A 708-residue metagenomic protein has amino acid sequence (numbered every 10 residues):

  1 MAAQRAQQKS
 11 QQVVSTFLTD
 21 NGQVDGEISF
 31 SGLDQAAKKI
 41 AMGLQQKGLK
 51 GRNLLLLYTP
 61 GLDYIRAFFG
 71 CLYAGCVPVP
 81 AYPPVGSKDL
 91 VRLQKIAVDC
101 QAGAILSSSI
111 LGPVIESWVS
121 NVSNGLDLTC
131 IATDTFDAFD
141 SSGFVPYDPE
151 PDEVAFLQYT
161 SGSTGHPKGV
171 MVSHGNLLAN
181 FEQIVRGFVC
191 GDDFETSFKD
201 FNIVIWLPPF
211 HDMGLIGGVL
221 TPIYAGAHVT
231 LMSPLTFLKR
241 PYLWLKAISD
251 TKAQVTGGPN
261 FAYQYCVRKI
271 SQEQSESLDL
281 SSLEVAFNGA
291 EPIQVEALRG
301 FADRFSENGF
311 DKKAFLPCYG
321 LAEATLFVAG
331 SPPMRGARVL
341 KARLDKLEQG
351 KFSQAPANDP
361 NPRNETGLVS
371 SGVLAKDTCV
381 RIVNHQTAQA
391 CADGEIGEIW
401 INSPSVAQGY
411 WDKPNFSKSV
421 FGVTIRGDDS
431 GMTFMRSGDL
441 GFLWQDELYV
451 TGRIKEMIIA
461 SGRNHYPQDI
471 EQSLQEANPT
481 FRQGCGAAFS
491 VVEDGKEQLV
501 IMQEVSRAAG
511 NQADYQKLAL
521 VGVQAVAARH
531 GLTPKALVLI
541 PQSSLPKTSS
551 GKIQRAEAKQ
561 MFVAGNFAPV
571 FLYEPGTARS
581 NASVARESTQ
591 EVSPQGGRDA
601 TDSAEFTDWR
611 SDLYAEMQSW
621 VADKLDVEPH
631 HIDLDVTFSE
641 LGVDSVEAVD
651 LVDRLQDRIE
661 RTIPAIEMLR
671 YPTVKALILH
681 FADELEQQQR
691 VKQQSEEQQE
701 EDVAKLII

Functional and structural regions predicted by a protein language model:
S10-V13, C130-I131, D140-Y159, G165-H166 (+4 more regions): Conserved pre-ATP/AMP-binding loop-to-beta segment of ANL
S15-I65, F69, V85-Q94, D148 (+1 more regions): Conserved AMP-binding/adenylate-forming core of the ANL superfamily
G22, L90, Q94, A104-D152 (+3 more regions): ANL superfamily adenylate-forming
I105, K246-S249, T256, S403 (+3 more regions): AMP-binding/adenylate-forming catalytic core of the ANL superfamily
F181-N202, F210-Q254, K269-Q274: Conserved AMP-binding/adenylation subdomain of ANL enzymes
A253-G257, K269-N364, C379-V380, A388: Gly/Ser/Thr-rich phosphate-binding loop
L368-R381, H385-G394, E398-A460, R586-E587 (+1 more regions): Conserved ATP-binding/catalytic segment of the ANL
V505-A508, A513-L520, P534, Q542-S549 (+1 more regions): Flexible, low-complexity inter-domain linkers and amphipathic docking helices that mediate domain-domain
